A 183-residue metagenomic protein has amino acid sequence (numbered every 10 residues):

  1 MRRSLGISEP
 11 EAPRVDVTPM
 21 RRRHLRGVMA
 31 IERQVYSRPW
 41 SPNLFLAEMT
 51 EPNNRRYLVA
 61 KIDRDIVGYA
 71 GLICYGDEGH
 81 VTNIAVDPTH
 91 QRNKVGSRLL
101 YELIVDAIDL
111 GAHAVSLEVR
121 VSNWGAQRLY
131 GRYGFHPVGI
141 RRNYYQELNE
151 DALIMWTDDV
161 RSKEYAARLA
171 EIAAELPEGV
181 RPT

Functional and structural regions predicted by a protein language model:
R2-R3, P10-E11, D16-Q91, L100-L110 (+2 more regions): Acetyl-CoA-dependent GNAT
R2-R3, S116-E118, G131, H136-L153 (+2 more regions): Conserved catalytic-core motifs of GNAT/GCN5-like acyltransferases
I73, E78, R92, A114-S116 (+5 more regions): A short, glycine- and basic residue-enriched loop/turn that sits immediately adjacent to a domain's principal
V86, V119-R120: Aromatic-flanked redox-active Cys/Sec active sites in thiol-based oxidoreductases, especially the WC-centered
R92-A107, W124, R128-R132: Conserved acetyl-CoA-binding loop-helix of GNAT-fold acetyltransferases
S97, E150-D159: Accessory recognition modules or surfaces
